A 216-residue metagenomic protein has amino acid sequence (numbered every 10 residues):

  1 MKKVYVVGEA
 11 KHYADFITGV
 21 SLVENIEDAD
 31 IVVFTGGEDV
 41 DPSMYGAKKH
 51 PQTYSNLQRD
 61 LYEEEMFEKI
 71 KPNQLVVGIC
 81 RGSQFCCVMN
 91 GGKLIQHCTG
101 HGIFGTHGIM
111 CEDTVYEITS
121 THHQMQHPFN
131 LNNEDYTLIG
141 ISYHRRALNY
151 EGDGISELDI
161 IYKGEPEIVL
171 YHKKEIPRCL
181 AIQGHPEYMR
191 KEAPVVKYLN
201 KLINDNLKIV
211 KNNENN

Functional and structural regions predicted by a protein language model:
M1-V20: Short, charged N-terminal beta->alpha structural module
K3, E27, F34, R59-P72 (+2 more regions): Amide-donor transfer/coupling interface in amidating biosynthetic enzymes
E9-K11, E24, G82: Short, polar loop motifs at secondary-structure junctions
Y13, N90, E192-V195: Residues at alpha-helix caps and immediate loop-helix transition turns in enzyme cores, especially N- and C-cap
A14-I17, I26-E27, C87, P128-L131: Short loop/helix-cap segments at secondary-structure boundaries that form the rim of catalytic
T18-V77, N90-G91, I95: Flexible gly/pro-rich beta->alpha loop and the following alpha-helix that scaffold active-site loops
D39-D41, S83, Y188: Glycine-rich nucleotide phosphate-binding loop and flanking beta-alpha elements of Rossmann-like dinucleotide-binding
G78, G82, C87: Gly/Ala-rich beta-loop-alpha elbow adjacent to hydrolase catalytic centers
